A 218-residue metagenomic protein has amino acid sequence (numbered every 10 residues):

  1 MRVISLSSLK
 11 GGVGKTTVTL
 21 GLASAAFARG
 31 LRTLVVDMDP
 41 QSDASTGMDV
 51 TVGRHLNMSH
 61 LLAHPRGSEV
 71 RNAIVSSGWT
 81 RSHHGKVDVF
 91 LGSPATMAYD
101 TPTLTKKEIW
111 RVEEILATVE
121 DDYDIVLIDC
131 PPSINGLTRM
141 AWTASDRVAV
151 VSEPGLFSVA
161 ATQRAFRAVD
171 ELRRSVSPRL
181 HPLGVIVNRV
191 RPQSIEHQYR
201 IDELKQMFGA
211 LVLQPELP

Functional and structural regions predicted by a protein language model:
M1-P218: P-loop NTP-binding core
